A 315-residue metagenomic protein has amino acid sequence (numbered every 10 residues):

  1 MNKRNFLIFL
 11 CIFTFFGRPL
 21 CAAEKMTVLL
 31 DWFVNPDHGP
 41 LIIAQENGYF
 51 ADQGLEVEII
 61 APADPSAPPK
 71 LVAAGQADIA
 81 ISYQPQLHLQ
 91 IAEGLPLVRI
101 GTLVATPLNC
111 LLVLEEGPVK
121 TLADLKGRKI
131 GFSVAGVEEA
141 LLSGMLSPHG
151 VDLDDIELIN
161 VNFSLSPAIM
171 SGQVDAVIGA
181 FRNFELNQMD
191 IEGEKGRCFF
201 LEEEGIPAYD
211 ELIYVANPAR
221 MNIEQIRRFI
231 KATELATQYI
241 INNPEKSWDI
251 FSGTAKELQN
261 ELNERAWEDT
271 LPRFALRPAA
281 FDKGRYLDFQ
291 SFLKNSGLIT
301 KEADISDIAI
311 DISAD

Functional and structural regions predicted by a protein language model:
M1-N2: N-terminal secretory signal peptides that target proteins for export/translocation
N5-G17: Bacterial N-terminal signal peptides
R18-A23: Sec/Tat signal peptide C-region and signal peptidase I cleavage site
K25-N162, S166-S171, D175-N183, C198-F199 (+1 more regions): Short, glycine-/small- and polar/acidic-enriched structural segments that line small-molecule recognition paths
P85, F163-T254: Pocket-lining segment of extracytoplasmic ligand-binding domains
L103-V113, E194-A219, I230, A266-L271 (+1 more regions): Periplasmic-binding protein-like
N222-L298: Secondary-structure end/capping motifs
L287-D315: Conserved C-terminal helix/tail region of periplasmic/extracytoplasmic solute-binding proteins
